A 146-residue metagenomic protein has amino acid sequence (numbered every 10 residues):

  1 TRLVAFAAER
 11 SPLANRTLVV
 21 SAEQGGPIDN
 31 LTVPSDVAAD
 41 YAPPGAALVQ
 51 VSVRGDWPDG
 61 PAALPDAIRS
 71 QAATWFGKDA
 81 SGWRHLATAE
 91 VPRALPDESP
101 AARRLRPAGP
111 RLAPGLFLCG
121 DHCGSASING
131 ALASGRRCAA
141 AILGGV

Functional and structural regions predicted by a protein language model:
T1, K78-V91: A short coil-to-beta-strand element that immediately follows conserved catalytic motifs
T1-D66, Q71-W75: Mid-domain catalytic core of redox enzymes that form a hydrophobic substrate pocket/lid adjacent to a catalytic redox
V33, A38-P43, A89-L118, H122: FAD-binding beta-loop-beta segment adjacent to the flavin cofactor pocket
A63-L64, A101, G130-A131: Residues at alpha-helix caps and immediate loop-helix transition turns in enzyme cores, especially N- and C-cap
S70, F76, S81, L143-V146: Rossmann-like nucleotide/phosphate-binding core characteristic of flavoprotein oxidoreductases
G120-G145: A conserved FAD-binding loop/helix module that cradles the flavin
